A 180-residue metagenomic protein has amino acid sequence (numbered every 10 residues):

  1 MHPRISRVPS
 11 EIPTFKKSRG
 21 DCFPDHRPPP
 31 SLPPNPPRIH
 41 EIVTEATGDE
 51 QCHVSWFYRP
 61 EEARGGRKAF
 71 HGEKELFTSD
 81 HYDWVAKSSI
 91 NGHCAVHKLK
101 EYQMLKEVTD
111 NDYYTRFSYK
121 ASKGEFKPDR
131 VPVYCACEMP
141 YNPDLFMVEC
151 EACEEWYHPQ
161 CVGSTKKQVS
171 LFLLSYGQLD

Functional and structural regions predicted by a protein language model:
M1-K17, G48-P140, D180: Epigenetic mark-reader domains in eukaryotic nuclear proteins
K17, P28-L32, E151-A152, H158: Helix-boundary capping/turn motifs
D21, S31-E45, C52-S55: Short beta-strand-centered aromatic/proline hotspots
P24-D25: A generic structural signal for residues embedded in beta-strands
P36, Q51, V131-Y134, M147 (+1 more regions): Residues immediately within or flanking Cys/His clusters that coordinate Zn2+ in small zinc-binding modules
C137-N142, C153, C161, Y176-L179: Short Cys/His-rich metal-coordination motifs, predominantly Zn2+-binding knuckles/fingers
C150-S170: Cys/His-coordinated zinc-finger cores
K167-D180: A short beta-strand-loop micro-motif that forms or neighbors metal/cofactor- and ligand-binding patches at active-site
